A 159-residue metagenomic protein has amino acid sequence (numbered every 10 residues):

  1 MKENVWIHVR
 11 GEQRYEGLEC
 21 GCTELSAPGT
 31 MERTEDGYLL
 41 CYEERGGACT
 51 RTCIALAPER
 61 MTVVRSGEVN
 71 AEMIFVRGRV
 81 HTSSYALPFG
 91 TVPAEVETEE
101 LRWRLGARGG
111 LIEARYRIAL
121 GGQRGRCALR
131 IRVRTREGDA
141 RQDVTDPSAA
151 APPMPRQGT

Functional and structural regions predicted by a protein language model:
M1-E32: Charge-rich, low-complexity N-terminal segments
M1-W6, T34-C41, M61-T62, V80 (+1 more regions): Short, hydrophobic/aromatic-rich segments at coil-to-beta transitions
V9-Y15, M31-E35, G46, G67-V69 (+4 more regions): Beta-strand elements of well-folded, non-transmembrane domains
L18, C49-I54, E72-G78, R104-G106 (+1 more regions): A short, polar/proline- and glycine-enriched secondary-structure boundary/capping micro-motif
G21-E72: Short, well-structured hydrophobic secondary-structure segments
R51-L56, V92, L129-T135: Broad, structure-driven detector of short, well-ordered beta-strand segments within folded domains
G67-E113: Acidic, glycine-rich flexible loop segments
L111-T159: Mixed-charge, glycine-accented linear interaction segment located at domain edges/termini
